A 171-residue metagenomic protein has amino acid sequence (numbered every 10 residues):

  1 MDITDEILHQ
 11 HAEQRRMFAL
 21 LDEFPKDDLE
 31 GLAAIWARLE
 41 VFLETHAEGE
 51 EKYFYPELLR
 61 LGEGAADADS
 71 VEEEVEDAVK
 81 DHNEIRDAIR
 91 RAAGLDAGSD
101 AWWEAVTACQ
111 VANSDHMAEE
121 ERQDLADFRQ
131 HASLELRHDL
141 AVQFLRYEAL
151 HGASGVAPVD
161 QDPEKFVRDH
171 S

Functional and structural regions predicted by a protein language model:
M1-S171: Small-residue-biased structural context
